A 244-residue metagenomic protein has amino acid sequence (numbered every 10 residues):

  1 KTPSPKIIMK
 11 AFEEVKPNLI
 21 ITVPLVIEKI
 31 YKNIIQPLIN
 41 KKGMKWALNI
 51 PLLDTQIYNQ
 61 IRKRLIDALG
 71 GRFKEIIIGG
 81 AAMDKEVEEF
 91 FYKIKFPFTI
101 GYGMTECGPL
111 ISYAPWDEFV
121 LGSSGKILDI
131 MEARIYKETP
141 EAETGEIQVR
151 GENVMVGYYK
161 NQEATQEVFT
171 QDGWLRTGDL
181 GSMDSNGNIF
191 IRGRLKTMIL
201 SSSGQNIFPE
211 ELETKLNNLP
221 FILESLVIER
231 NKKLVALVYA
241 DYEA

Functional and structural regions predicted by a protein language model:
K1-V15, I207-L212: ATP-dependent adenylate-forming carboxylate-activation enzymes
N18-I21, Y31-V120, E132, I222-L223: Gly/Ser/Thr-rich phosphate-binding loop
I20, G80, A133, G187 (+2 more regions): Residue-level signal for inorganic ion chemistry
G122-I127, F169-D172: Short Gly/Pro-enriched turn/cap motifs at secondary-structure boundaries
A133-I135, D179-M183, V227: A structural signal for short hydrophobic beta-strand segments in well-ordered beta-sheet cores
P140-A142, E146-S201: Conserved ATP-binding/catalytic segment of the ANL
L180, N218-Y242: C-terminal boundary motif of the adenylate-forming
